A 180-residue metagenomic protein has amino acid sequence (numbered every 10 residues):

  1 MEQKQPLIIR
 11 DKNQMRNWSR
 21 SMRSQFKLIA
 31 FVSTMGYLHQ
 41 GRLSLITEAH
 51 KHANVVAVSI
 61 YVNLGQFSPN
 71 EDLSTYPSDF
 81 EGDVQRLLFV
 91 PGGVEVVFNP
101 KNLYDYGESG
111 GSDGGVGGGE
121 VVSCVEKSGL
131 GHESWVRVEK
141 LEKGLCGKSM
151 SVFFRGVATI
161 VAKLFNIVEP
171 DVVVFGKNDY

Functional and structural regions predicted by a protein language model:
M1-Y180: Nucleotidyltransferase catalytic core that binds NTPs
